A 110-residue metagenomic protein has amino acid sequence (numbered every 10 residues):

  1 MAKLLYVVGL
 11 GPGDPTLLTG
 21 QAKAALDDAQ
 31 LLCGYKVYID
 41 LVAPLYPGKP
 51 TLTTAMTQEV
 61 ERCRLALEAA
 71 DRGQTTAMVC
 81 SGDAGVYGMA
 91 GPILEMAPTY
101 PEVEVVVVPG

Functional and structural regions predicted by a protein language model:
M1-V107: Class I S-adenosyl-L-methionine
